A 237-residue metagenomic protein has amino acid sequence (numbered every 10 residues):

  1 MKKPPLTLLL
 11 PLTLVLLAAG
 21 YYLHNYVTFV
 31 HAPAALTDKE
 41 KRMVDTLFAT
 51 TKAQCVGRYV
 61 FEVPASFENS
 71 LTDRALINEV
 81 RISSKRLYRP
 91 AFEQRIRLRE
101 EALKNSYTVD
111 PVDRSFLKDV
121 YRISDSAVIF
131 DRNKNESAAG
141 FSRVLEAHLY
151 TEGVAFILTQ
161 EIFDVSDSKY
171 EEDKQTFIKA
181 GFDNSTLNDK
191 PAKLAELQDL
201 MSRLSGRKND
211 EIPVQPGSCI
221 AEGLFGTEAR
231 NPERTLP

Functional and structural regions predicted by a protein language model:
K2-P237: N-terminal targeting sequences that direct proteins away from the cytosol to non-cytosolic compartments
